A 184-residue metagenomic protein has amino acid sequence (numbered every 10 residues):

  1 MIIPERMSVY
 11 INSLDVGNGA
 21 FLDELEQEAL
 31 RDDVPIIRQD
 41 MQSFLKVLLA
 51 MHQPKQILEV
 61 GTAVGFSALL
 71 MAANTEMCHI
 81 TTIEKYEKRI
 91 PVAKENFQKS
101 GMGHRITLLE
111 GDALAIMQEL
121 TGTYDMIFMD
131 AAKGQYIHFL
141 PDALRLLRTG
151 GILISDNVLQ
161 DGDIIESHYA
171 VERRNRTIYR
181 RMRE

Functional and structural regions predicted by a protein language model:
M1-M126, K133-I154, V158-E184: A short alpha-helical cap/connector motif
